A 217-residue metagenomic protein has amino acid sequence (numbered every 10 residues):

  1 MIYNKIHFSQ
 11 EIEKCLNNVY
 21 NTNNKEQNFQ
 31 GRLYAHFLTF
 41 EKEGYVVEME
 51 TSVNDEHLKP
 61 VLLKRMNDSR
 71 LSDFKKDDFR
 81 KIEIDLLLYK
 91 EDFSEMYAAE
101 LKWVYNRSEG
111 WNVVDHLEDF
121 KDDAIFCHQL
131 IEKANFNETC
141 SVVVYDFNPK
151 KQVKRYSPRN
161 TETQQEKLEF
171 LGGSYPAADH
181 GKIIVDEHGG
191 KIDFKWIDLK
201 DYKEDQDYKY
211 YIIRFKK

Functional and structural regions predicted by a protein language model:
M1-G44: Interdomain/boundary linker segments immediately adjacent to catalytic/signaling cores
L16-Y20, S69-K75, V104-L117: Surface-exposed cleft-lining segments at the edges of enzyme active sites
N24, N28, R32, K81 (+1 more regions): Short, well-structured alpha-helical interface segments that form or flank functional binding sites
Y45-Y97, D201-K203: Active-site metal-binding core of divalent-cation-utilizing nuclease and nuclease-like domains
I82, E95, N137-E138, D207-K209: Residues at beta-strand starts and edge strands
L87-L88, E100, I212-R214: Short, well-ordered beta-strand micro-motif
S94-N160: Catalytic cores of nucleic-acid endonucleases
V153-K217: Non-catalytic C-terminal interaction segments of nucleic acid-processing enzymes
